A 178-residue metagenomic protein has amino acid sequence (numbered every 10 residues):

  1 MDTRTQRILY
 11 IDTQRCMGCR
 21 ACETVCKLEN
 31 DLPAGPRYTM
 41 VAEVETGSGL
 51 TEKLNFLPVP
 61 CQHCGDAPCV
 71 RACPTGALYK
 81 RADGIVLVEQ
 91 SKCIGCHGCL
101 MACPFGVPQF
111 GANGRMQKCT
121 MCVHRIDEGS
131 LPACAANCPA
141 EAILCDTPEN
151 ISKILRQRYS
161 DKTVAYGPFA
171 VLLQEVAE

Functional and structural regions predicted by a protein language model:
M1-E178: Non-ligating segments of multi-cofactor redox enzymes
